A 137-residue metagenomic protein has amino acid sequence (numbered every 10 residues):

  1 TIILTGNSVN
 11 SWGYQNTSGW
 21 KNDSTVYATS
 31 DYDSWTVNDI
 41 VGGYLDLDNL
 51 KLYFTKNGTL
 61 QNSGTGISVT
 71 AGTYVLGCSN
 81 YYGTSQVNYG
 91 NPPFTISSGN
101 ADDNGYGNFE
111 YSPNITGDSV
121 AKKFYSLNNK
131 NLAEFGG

Functional and structural regions predicted by a protein language model:
T1-G137: PRY/SPRY (B30.2) beta-sandwich protein-interaction domains and their adjacent Ser/Pro/Gly-rich low-complexity linkers
